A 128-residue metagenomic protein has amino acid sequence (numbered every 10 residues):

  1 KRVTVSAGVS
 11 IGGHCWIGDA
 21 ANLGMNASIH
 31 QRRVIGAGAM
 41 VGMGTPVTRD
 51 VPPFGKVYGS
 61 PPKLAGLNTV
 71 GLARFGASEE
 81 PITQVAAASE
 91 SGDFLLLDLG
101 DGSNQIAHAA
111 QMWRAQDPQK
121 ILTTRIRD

Functional and structural regions predicted by a protein language model:
K1-G13, G18-D19, L23-Q31, G36-A37 (+3 more regions): Left-handed beta-helix
S60-D128: Terminal amphipathic alpha-helical/low-complexity segments used for targeting or macromolecular assembly
